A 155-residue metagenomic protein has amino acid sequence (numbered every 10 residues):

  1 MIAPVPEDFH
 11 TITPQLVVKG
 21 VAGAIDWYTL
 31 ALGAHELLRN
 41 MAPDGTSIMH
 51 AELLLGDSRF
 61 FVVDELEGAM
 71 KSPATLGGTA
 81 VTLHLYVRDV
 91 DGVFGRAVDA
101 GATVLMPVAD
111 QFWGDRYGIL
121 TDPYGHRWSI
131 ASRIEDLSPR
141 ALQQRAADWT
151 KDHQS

Functional and structural regions predicted by a protein language model:
M1-Q15, I25-D26, A31-T121, A131-S155: Vicinal oxygen chelate
V18-A22: Short acidic-aromatic low-complexity motifs
Y124: C-terminal catalytic core of tyrosine-transesterase DNA break-rejoin enzymes
